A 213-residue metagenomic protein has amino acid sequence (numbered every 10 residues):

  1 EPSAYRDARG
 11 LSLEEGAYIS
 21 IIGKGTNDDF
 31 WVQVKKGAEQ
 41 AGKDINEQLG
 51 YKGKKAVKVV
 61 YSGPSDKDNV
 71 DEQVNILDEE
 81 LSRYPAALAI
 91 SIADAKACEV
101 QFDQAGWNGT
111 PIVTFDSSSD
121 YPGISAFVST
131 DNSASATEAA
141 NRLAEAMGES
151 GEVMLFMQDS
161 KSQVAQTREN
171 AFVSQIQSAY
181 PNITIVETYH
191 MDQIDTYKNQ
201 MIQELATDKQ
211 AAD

Functional and structural regions predicted by a protein language model:
E1-D213: A residue-level marker of the well-folded mature domains of exported/periplasmic proteins
